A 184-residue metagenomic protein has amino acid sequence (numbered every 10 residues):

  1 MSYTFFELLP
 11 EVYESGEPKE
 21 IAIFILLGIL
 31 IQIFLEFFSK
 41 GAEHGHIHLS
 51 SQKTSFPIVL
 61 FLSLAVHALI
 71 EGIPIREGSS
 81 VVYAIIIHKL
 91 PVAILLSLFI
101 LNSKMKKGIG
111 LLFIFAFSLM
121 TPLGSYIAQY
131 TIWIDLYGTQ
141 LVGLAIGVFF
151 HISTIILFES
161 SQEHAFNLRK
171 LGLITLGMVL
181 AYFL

Functional and structural regions predicted by a protein language model:
S2-L184: Intrinsically disordered, metal-sensing/regulatory segments
